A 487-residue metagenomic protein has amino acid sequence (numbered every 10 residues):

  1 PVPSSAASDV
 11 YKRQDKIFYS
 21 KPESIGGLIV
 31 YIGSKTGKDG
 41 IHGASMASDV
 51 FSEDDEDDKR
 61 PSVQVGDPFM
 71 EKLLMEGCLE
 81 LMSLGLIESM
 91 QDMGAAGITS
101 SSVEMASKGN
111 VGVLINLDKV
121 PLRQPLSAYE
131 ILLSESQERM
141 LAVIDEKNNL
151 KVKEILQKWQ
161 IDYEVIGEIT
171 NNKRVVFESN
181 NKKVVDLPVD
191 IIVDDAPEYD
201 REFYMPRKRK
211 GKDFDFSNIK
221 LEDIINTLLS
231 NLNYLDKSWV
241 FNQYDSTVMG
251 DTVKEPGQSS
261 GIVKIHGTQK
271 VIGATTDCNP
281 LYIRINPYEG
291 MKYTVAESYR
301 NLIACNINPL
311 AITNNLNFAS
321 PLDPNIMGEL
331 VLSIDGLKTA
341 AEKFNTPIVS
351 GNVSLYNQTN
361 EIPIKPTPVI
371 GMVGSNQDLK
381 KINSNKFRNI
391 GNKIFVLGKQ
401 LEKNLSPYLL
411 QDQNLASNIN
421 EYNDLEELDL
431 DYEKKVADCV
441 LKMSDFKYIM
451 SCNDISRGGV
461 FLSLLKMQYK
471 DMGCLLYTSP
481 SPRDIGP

Functional and structural regions predicted by a protein language model:
P1, P68, D92, I285-Y293 (+1 more regions): Short, conserved micro-motifs enriched in small and acidic residues
P1-A7, Y11, Y477-P487: Single conserved hydrophobic/aromatic residue that forms the stacking wall/gate of nucleotide- or nucleobase-binding
S8-G109, V113-V152, P366-E427: Mobile "lid/hinge" segments at catalytic clefts and subdomain interfaces of large enzymes
E23-G27, I144-D145, L150-K151, I155-K158 (+2 more regions): Glycine-rich, acidic/polar active-site loops that bind/position phosphate-bearing ligands
G94-S230, S333-G336, A340, F344 (+4 more regions): Glycine-/charge-enriched secondary-structure boundary and capping motifs
R207-E342, N352, N357, T367-S451 (+3 more regions): Non-catalytic terminal/interface segments that mediate subunit docking, oligomerization, and allosteric communication
